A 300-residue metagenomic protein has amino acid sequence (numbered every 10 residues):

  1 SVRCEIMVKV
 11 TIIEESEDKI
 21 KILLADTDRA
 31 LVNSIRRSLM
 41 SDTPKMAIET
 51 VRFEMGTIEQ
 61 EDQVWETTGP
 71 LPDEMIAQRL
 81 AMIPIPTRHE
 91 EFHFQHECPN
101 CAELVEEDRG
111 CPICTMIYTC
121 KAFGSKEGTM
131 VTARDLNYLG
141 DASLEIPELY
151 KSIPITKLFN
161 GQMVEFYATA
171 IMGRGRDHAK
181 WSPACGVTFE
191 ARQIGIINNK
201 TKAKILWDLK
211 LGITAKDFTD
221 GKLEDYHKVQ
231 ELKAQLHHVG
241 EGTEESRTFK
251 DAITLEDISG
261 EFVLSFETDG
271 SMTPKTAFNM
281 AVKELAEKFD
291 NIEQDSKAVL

Functional and structural regions predicted by a protein language model:
V2-L300: Protein-protein interaction/assembly regions in multi-subunit complexes
